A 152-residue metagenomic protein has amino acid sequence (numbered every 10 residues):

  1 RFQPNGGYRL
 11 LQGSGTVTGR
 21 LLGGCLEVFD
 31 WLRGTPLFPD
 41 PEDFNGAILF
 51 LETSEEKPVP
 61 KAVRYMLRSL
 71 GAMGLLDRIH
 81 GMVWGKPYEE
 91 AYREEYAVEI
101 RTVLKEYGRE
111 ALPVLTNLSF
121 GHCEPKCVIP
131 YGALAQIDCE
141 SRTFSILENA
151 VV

Functional and structural regions predicted by a protein language model:
R1-E27: Conserved anion/nucleotide-ligand pocket segment
S14, L21, P41-D43, L75-L76 (+2 more regions): Solvent-exposed alpha-helices and their adjacent loops that cap or buttress functional pockets in soluble metabolic
G19, V28, T35-P39: Active-site helix-to-loop segments that bind/position phosphate- or nucleotide-bearing substrates and donors across
G19-R20, E27, A47-L49, H80-V83 (+1 more regions): Structural motif
G24, D30-R33, E52-T53, T116-L118 (+2 more regions): Pocket-edge structural micro-motifs
W31, S69-A72, T102-E106: Short basic/hydrophobic patches in alpha-helices and adjacent helix-turn junctions that form amphipathic surface motifs
G34-Y96: Internal helical hairpin/lid segments
W84-V152: ATP/nucleoside-binding phosphotransfer catalytic cores, i.e., glycine-rich phosphate-binding loops
